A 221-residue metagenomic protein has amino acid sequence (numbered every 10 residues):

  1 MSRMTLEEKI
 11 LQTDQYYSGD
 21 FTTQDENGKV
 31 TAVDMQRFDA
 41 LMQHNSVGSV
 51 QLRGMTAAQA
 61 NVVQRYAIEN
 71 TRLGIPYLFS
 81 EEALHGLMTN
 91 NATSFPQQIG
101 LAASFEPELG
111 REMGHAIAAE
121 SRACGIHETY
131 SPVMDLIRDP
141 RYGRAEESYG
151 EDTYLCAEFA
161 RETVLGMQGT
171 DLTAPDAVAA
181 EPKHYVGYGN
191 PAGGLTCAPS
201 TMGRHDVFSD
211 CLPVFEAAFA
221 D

Functional and structural regions predicted by a protein language model:
M1-D221: Glycoside hydrolase catalytic-domain context in secreted enzymes
